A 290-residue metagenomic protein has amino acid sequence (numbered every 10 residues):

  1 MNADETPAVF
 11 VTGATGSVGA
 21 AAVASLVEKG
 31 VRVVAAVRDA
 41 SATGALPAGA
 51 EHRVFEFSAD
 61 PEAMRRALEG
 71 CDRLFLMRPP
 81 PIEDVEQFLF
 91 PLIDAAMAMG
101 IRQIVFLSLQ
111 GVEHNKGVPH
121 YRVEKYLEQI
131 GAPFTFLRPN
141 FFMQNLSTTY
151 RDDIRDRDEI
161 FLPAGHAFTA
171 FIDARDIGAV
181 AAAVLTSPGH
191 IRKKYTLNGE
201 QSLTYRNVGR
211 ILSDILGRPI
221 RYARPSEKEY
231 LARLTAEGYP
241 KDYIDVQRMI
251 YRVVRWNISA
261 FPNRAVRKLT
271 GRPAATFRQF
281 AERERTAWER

Functional and structural regions predicted by a protein language model:
N2-V31: N-terminal Rossmann NAD(P)H-binding glycine-rich loop of SDR-like oxidoreductase domains
F10, A14, A35-M99: NAD(P)H-binding glycine-rich loop region in Rossmannoid oxidoreductase-like domains and their noncatalytic homologs
P79-E159: Glycine-/Pro-rich loop/turn segments that contact NAD(P) or position catalytic residues in Rossmann-like domains
N145-D152, V184-K194, A260, R290: Glycine/proline-rich active-site loop of Rossmann-fold NAD(P)-dependent oxidoreductases
P163-A167, Y195-S202, R224, K268-T270: Glycine-rich Rossmann NAD(P)(H)-binding loop
P163-A183, K193, T204-N207: Substrate-positioning beta->alpha
L212-W256: Terminal hydrophobic/aromatic helix or amphipathic segment near a protein terminus
A265, R272-R290: Amphipathic terminal alpha-helices
